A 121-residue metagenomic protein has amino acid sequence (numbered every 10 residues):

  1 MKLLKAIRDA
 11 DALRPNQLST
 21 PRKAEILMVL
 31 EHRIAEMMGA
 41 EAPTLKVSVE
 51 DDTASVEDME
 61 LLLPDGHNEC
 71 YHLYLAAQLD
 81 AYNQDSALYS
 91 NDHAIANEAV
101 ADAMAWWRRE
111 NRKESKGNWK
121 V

Functional and structural regions predicted by a protein language model:
M1-M59, M104-V121: Conserved short "hinge" loops at termini or chain/domain junctions
A12-P21, G66-N68, H72-V121: Short loop/turn elements at secondary-structure junctions
